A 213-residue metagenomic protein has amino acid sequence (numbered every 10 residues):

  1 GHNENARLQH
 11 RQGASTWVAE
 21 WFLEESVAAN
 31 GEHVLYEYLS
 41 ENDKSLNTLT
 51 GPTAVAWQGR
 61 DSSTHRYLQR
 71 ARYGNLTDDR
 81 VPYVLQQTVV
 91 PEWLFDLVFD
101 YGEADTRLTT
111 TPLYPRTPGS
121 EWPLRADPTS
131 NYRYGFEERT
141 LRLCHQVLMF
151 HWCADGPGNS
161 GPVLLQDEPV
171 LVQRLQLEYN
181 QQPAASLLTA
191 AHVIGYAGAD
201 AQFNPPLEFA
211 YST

Functional and structural regions predicted by a protein language model:
G1-T213: Conserved catalytic cores of ATP-dependent inositol ring kinases
